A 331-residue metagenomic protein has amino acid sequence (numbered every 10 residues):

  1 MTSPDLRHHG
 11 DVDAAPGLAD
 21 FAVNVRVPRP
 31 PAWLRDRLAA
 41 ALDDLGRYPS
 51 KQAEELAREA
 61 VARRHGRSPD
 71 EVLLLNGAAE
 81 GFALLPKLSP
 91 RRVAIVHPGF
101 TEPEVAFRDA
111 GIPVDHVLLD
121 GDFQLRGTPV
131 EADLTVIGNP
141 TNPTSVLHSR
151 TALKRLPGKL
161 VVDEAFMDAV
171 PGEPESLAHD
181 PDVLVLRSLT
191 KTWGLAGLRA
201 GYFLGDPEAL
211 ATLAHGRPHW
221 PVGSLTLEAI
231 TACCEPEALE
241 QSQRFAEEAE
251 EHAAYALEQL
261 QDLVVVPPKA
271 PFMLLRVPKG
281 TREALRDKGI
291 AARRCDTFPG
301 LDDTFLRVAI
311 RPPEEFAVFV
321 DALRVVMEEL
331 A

Functional and structural regions predicted by a protein language model:
M1-Y48, A60, E131: N-terminal "arm"/small-domain region of PLP-dependent enzymes with the aminotransferase-like
R29-P31, V183-Q259, L263-V265: PLP-dependent aminotransferase class I/II
P49, A62-L84: Short loop-beta-helix segment that forms the pyridoxal 5′-phosphate
P86-R108, P113-D115: Conserved PLP-anchoring active-site segment centered on the Schiff-base-forming lysine
D115-A169: Active-site phosphate-binding strand-loop segment of PLP-dependent enzymes
E250, L257, Q261-G289, I310: Conserved PLP-binding catalytic core of the aspartate aminotransferase-like
D287-K288, P299-A331: PLP-dependent enzyme catalytic core of the Aspartate aminotransferase-like
